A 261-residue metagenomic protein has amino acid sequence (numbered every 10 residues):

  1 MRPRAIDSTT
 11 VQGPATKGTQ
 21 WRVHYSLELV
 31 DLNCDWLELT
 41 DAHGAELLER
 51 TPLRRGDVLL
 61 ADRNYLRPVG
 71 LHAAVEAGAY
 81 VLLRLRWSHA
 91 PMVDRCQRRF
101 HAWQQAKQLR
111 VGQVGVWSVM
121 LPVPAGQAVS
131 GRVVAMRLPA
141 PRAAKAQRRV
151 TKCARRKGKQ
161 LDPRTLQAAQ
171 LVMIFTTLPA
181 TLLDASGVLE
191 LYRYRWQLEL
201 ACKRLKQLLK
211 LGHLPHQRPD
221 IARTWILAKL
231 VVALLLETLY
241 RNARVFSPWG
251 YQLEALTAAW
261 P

Functional and structural regions predicted by a protein language model:
R2-T9, G13-P261: Single, function-defining residue in the core of a domain
